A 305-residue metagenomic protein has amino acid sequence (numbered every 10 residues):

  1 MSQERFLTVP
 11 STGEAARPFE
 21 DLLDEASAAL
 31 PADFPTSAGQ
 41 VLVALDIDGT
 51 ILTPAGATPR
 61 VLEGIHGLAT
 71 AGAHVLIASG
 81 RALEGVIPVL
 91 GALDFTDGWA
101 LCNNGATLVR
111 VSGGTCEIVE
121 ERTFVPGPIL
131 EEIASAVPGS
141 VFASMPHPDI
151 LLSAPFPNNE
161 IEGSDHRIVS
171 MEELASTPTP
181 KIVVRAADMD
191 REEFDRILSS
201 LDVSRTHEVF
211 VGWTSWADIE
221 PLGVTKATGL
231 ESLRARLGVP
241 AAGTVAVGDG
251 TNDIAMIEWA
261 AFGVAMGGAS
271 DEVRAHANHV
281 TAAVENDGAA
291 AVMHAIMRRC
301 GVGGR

Functional and structural regions predicted by a protein language model:
M1-I47, V239: Non-catalytic pre-domain segments flanking phosphatase-related domains
S27-V75: N-terminal glycine-/serine-/threonine-rich phosphate-binding loop
D33-F34, A38, T58, E220-R305: Mg2+-dependent phosphoryl-transfer enzymes with acidic/Ser/Thr/Gly-rich catalytic loops
G49, R81, G248-G250: Active-site metal-binding loops of divalent metal-dependent hydrolases
P59-N159: Active-site phosphate-binding/coordination module
G72-L76, T96-G98, K181, A242-T244 (+1 more regions): Short active-site oxyanion
F95-T96, N104, R205, W259-A260 (+1 more regions): Short, structured coil segments at secondary-structure junctions
A136-V247, T251-W259: Conserved acidic, metal-coordinating active-site core of Asp-based, Mg2+-dependent phosphoryl-transfer enzymes
